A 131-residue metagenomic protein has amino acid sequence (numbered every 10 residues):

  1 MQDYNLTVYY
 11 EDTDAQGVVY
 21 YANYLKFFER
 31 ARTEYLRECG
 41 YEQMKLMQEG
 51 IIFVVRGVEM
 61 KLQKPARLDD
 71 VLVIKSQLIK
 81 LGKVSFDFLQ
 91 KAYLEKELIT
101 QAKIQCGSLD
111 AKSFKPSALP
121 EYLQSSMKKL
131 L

Functional and structural regions predicted by a protein language model:
M1-V55, A111-L131: Hot-dog-fold acyl-thioester-processing enzymes
Q2-Y4, R37, R67-L68, I79-L131: HotDog/MaoC-like acyl-thioester-processing domains
N5-Y9, E59-K61, Q105: Generic structural detector for well-ordered beta-strands
T13, A66-R67: Hydrophobic beta-strand core residues of beta-sandwich domains
R56-L62, I74-K75, L89: Short structured motifs
